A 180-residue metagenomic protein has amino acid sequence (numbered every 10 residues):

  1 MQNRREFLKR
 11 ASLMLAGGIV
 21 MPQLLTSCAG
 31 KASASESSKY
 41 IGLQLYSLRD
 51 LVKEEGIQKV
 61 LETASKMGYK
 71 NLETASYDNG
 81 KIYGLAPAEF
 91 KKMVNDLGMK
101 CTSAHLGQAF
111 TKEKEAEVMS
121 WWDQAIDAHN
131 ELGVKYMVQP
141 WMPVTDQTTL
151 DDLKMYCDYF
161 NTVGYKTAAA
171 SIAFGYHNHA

Functional and structural regions predicted by a protein language model:
M1-E6, G18-A34: N-terminal twin-arginine translocation
S12, G18-M21, N71, K112-A180: Active-site acidic/histidine proton-transfer and metal-coordination neighborhood in alpha/beta enzyme cores
S35-E54: Boundary/entry segment of secreted carbohydrate-active catalytic domains
S35-S37, V60-K66, Y83-T102, W121-G133 (+1 more regions): Acidic (Asp/Glu)-rich catalytic clusters
I41-Q44, L72-T74, C101-L106, M137-Q139 (+1 more regions): Hydrophobic faces of well-ordered beta-strands that scaffold small-molecule active sites in alpha/beta enzyme cores
R49-E55, A75-A86, Q108-M119, V144-T148: Acidic-and-aromatic substrate-binding clefts and catalytic sites of carbohydrate-active enzymes
